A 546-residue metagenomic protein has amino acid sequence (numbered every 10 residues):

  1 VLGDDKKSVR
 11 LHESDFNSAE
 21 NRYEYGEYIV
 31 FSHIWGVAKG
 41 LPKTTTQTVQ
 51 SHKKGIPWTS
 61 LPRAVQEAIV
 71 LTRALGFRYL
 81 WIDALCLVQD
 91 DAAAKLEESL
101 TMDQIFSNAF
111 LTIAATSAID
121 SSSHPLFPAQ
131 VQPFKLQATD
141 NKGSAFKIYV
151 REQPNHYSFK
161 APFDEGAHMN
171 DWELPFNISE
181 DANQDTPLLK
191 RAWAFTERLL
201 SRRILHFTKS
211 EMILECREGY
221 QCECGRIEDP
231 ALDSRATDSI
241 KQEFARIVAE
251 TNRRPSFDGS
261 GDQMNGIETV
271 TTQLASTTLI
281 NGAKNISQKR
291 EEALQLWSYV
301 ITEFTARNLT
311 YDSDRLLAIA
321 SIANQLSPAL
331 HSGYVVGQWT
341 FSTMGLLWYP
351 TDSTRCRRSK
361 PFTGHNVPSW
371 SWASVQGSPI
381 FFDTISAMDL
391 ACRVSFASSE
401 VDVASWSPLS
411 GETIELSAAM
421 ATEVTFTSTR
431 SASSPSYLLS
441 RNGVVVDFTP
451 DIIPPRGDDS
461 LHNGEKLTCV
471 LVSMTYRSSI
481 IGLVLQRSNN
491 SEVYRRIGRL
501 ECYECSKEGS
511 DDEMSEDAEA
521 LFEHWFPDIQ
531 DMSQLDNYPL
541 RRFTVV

Functional and structural regions predicted by a protein language model:
V1-L75, L87-V546: Feature captures the RNA virus RNA-dependent RNA polymerase
R78: Short acidic/polar active-site loop segments enriched in Thr and Asp
